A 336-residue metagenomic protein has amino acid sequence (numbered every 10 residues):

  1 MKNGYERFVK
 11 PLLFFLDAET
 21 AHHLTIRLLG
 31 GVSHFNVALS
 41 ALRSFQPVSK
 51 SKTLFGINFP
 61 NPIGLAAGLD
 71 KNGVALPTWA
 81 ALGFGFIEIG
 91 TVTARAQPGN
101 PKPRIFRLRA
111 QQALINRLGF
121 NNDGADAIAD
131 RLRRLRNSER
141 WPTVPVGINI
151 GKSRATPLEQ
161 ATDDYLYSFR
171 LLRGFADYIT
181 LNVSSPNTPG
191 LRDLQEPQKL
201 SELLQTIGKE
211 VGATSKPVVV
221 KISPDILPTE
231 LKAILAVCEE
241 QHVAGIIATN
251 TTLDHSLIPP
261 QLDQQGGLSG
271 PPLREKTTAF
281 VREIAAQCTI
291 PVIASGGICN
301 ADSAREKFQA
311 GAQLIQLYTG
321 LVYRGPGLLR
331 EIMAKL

Functional and structural regions predicted by a protein language model:
G4-K52, N116, A125-D126: An N-cap/entry alpha-helix motif that binds or orients negatively charged groups
D17, L65, I87, I128 (+6 more regions): Conserved, mostly hydrophobic/aromatic
G30, V37-F45, S185-E196, L231-A286 (+3 more regions): Glycine/Thr-rich beta-alpha phosphate-binding loop at enzyme active sites
G56-G64, W141-I148, V211-I226, I284-S295: Short beta-strand/loop segments at the ligand-binding rim of alpha/beta enzyme cores
N72-A81, I226-E240, Q287-C288, I298-I315: Catalytic cores of alpha/beta
G85-Q97, V183-S185, G245-L253, G297-I298 (+1 more regions): Glycine-rich phosphate-binding active-site loops on the catalytic face of alpha/beta enzymes
G90-P142: A gly/proline- and charged-residue-enriched helix-loop-helix capping module
S153-Y165, D193, K199, V220-E240: Active-site glycine- and acidic-residue-rich loops that bind and position anionic ligands or nucleotide-like cofactors
